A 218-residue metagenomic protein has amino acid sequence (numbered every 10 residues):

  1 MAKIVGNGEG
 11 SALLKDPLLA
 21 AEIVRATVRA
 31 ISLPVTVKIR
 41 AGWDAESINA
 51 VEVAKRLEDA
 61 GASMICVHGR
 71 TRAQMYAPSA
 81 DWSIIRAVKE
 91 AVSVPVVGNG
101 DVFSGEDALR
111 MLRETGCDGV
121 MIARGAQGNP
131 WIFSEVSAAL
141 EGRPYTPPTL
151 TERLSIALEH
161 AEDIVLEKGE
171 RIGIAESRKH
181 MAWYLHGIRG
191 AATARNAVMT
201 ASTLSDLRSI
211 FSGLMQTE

Functional and structural regions predicted by a protein language model:
M1, V35, I39-A45, G69-A73 (+2 more regions): Active-site-proximal loop/turn and secondary-structure-junction residues that shape catalytic pockets, frequently
M1-V35, R40-I48, E58: Active-site beta->alpha loop and helix N-cap motifs at the rims of alpha/beta catalytic domains
A2-A20, R70-D81, E141-P144: Glycine-rich tight-turn/loop motif centered on a GG-T
G8-E9, V37-I39, G69-T71, S93-V94 (+1 more regions): A short, structure-level motif marking secondary-structure boundaries and short turns
A12, D16, K38, Q74-A77 (+2 more regions): Glycine- and other small-residue-rich loops at beta-strand/loop junctions that grip anionic moieties
E22-R25, R29-S32, E46-M64, S83 (+2 more regions): Alpha/beta catalytic cores of nucleotide-metabolism and tRNA/nucleoside-modifying enzymes
